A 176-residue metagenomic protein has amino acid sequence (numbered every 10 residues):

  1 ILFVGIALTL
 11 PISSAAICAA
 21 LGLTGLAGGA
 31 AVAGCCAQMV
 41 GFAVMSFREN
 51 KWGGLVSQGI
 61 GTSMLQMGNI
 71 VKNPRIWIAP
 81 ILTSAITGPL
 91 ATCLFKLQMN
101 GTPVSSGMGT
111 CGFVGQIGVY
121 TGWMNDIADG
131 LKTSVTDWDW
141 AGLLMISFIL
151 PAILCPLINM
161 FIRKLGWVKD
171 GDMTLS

Functional and structural regions predicted by a protein language model:
I1-S176: Pore-lining transmembrane helices
